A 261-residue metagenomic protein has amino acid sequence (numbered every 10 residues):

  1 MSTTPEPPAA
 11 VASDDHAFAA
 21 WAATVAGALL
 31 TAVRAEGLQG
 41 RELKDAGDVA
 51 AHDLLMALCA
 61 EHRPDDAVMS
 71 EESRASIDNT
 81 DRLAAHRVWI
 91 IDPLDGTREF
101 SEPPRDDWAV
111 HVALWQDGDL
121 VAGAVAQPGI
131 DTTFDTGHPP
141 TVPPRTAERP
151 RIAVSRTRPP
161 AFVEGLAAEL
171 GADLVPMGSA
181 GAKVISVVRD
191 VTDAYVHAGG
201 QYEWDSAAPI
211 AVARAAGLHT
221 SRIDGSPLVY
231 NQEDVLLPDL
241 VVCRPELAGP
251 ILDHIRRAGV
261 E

Functional and structural regions predicted by a protein language model:
M1-L94, G165-A168, H219, V260-E261: N-terminal subdomain of lithium-sensitive/metallo-dependent phosphomonoesterases centered on the IMPase/IPPase/PAP
A26, L30, C59, T97 (+6 more regions): Residue-level signal for inorganic ion chemistry
M69-E71, A113, N231: Solvent-exposed beta-strand sheet faces enriched in polar/charged residues
R74, P104, A126, H138-P139 (+3 more regions): Residue-level structural signal for beta-strand termini and adjacent loop
R82-H138: DPxDG-like acidic metal-binding loop motif
T146-E261: An extended, acidic
